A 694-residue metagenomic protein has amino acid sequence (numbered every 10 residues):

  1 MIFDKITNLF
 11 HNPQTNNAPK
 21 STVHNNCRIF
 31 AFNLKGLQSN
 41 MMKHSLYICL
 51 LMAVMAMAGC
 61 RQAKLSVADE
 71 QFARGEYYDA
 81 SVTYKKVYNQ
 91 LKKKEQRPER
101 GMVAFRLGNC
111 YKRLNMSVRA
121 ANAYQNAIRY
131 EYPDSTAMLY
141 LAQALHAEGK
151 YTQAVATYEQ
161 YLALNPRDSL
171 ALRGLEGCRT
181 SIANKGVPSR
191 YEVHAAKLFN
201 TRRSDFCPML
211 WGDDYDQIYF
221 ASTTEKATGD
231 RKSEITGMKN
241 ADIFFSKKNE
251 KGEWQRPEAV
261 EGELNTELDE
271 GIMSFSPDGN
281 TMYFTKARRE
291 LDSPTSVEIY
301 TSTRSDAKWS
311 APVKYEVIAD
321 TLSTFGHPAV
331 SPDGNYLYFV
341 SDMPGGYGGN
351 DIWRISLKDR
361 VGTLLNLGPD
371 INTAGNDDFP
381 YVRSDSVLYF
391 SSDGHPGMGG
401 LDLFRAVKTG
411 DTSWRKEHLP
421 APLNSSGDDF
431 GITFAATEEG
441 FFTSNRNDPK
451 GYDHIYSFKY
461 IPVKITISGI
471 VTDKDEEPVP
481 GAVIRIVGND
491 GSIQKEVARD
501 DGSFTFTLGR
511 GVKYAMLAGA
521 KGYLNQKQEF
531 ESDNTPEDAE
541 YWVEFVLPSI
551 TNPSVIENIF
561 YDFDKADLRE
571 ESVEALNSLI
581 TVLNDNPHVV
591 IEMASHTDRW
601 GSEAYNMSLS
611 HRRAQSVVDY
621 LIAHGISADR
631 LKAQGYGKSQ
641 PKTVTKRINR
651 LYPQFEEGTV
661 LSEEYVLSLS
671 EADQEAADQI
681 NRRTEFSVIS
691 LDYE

Functional and structural regions predicted by a protein language model:
A68, I465-K474, G502, F545: A short, amphipathic beta-strand motif
R74, Y78, R113, S117 (+5 more regions): Short, conserved micro-motifs composed of acidic
A80, G349, D475-N489: Short, ordered, surface-exposed loop/turn motifs in non-cytosolic proteins
S392, G397-G399, H596-E694: Periplasmic OmpA-like peptidoglycan-binding domain that tethers envelope proteins to the cell wall
N489-S503: Short, acidic Ser/Thr/Gly-rich low-complexity loop/linker segments typical of extracellular and cell-surface proteins
V512-G522: A short, solvent-exposed beta-strand micro-motif common in secreted/extracellular proteins
K521-V546: Structured interaction patches on ligand/partner-binding surfaces of diverse proteins
S549-V589, T597-A604, L669-L691: Short, solvent-exposed beta-strand/turn patches at coil↔beta or beta↔helix junctions that act as interaction loops
